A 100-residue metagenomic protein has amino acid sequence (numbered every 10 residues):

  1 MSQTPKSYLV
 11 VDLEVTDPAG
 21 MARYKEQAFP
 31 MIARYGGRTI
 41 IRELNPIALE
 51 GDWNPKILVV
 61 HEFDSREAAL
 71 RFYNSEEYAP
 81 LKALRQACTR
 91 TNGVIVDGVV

Functional and structural regions predicted by a protein language model:
M1-L58, F63-R71, D97-V100: Short S/T/G/P-rich N-terminal loop/turn motif that feeds into the first structured element of a domain
L70-F72, E77-V94: C-terminal structural segments of small proteins and small subunits
